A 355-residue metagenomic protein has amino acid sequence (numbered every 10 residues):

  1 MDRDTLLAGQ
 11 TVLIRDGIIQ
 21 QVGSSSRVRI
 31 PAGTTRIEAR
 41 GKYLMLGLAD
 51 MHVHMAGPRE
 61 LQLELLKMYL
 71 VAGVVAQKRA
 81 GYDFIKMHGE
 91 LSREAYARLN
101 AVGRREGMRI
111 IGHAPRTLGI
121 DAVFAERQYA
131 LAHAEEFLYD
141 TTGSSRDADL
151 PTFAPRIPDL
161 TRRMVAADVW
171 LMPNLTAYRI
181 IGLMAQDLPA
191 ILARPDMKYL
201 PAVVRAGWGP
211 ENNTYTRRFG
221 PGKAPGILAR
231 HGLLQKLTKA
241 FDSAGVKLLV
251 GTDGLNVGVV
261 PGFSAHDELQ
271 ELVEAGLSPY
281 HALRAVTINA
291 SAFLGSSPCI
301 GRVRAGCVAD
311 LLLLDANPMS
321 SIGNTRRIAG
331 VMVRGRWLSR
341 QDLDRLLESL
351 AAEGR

Functional and structural regions predicted by a protein language model:
M1-Q10, S24-S25, V260-F263, S278-L283 (+1 more regions): Acidic, glycine-enriched loop/beta-strand segments at the rims of small-molecule binding/catalytic pockets
D4-M45, L63: Histidine-rich, glycine-flanked metal-binding segment
K42-A80, I120-R127, L131-E136: Metal-associated gating/positioning segment near the N- to mid-region
G47-V53, Q77-R79, I85-M87, I110-G112 (+3 more regions): Hydrophobic faces of well-ordered beta-strands that scaffold small-molecule active sites in alpha/beta enzyme cores
G81-D83, R104-G107, A125-L131, D168: Glycine-enriched alpha-helix->loop->beta-strand junction motifs that scaffold or abut catalytic
D83-L91, F137-A275, L350-R355: Active-site neighborhoods of metal-dependent hydrolases
Y96-A114, M164: Alpha-helix-loop-beta-strand connector modules within alpha/beta enzyme cores
R334-R355: Extracellular/periplasmic ectodomains of large secreted or surface enzymes and adhesion receptors
